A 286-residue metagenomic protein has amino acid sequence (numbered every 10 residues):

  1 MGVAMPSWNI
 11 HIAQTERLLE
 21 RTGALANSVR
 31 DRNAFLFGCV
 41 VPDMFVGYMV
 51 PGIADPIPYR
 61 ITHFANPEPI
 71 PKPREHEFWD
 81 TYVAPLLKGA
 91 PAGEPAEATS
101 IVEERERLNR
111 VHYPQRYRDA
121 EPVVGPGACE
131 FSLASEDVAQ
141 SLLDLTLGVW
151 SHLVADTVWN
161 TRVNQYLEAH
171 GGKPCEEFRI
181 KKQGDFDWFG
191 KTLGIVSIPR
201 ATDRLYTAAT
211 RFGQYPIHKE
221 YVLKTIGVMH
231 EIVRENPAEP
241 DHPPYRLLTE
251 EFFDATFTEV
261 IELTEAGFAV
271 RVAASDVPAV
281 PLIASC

Functional and structural regions predicted by a protein language model:
G2-C286: N-terminal leader/auxiliary helical segments
